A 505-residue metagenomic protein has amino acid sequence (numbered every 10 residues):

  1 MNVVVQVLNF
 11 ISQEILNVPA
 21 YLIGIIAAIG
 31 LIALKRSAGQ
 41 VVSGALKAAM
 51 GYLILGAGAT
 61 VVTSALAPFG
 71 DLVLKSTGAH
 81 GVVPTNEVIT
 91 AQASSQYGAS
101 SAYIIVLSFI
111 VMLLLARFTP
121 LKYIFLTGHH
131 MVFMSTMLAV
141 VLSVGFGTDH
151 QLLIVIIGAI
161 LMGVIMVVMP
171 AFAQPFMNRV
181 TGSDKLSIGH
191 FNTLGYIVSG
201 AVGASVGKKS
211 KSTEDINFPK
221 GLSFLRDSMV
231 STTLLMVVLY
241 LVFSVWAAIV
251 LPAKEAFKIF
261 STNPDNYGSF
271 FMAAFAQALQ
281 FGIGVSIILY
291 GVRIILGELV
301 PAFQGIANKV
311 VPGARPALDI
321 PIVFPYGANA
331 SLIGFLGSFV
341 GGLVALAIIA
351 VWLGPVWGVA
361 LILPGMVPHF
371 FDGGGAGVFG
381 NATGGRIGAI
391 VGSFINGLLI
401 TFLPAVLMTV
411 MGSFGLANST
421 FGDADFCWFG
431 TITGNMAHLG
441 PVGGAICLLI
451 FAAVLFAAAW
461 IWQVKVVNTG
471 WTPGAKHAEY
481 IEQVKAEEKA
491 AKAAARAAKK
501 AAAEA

Functional and structural regions predicted by a protein language model:
M1-G58, Y103, L107, V111-I306 (+2 more regions): Signature of multi-pass transmembrane helix bundles
M1-V3, L74-H80, A256, W352-V356: Membrane-interface interhelical loops and short amphipathic "cap" helices that link adjacent transmembrane segments
V4-N9, T63-P68, V83-Q96, V111-Y123 (+3 more regions): Short juxtamembrane and helix-loop transition motifs at transmembrane-helix boundaries in membrane proteins
S12-I23, Q92-L107, W357-V367: Structural signature of hydrophobic alpha-helical transmembrane segments
G44, A48-A102: Membrane helical hairpin/interfacial module
A59-P68, F243, L403-G412: C-terminal TM-helix exit segments that contain a strictly Trp-centered aromatic cap at the helix terminus
R117-L121, I322-T409: Hydrophobic alpha-helical bundle architecture
